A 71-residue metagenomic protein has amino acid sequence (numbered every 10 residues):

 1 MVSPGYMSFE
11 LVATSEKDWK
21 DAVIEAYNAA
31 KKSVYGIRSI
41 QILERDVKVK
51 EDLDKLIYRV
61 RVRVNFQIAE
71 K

Functional and structural regions predicted by a protein language model:
V2-I40: Short, well-ordered alpha-helical segments
Y6, I37, K55-R61: Short connector loops at helix/strand junctions that flank enzyme active sites, especially segments positioning acidic
L43-V47: Generic short beta-strand segments
K48-K55: Acidic pyrophosphate-coordinating catalytic loop
I57-K71: C-terminal edge-of-domain segments
